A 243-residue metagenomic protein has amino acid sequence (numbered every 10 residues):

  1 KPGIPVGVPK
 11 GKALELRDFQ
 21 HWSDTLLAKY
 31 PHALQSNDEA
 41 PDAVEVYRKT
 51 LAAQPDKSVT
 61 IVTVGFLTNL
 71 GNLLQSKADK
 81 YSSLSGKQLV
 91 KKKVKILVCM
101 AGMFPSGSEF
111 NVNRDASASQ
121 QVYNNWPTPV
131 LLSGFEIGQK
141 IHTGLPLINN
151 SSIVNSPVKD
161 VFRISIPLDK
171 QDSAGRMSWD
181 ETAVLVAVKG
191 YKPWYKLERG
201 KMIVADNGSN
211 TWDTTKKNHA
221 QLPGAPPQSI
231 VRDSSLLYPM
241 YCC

Functional and structural regions predicted by a protein language model:
K1-C243: N-terminal acidic, glycine/proline-rich low-complexity segments
